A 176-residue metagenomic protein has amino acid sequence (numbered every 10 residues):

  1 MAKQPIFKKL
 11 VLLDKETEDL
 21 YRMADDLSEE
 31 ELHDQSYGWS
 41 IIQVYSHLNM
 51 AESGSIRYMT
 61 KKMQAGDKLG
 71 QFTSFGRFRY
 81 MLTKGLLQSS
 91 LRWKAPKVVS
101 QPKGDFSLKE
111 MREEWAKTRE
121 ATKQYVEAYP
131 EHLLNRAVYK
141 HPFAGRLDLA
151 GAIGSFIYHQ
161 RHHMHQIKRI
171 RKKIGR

Functional and structural regions predicted by a protein language model:
M1-E18: Extreme N-terminal tail/first-helix region
A2-I6, G104, G145-L149: A short, mixed-charge helix-start or loop-turn motif at secondary-structure junctions
K3-I6, Y45, L108-K109, A152: Active-site rim elements
E16, R22, Y80-L133: Acidic/histidine-rich alpha-helical segments that form the ligand environment of transition-metal centers
T17-L20, A24, S55, M59 (+2 more regions): Hydrophobic alpha-helical packing residues
E31-G85, A128, H132-R176: Short, contiguous alpha-helical
